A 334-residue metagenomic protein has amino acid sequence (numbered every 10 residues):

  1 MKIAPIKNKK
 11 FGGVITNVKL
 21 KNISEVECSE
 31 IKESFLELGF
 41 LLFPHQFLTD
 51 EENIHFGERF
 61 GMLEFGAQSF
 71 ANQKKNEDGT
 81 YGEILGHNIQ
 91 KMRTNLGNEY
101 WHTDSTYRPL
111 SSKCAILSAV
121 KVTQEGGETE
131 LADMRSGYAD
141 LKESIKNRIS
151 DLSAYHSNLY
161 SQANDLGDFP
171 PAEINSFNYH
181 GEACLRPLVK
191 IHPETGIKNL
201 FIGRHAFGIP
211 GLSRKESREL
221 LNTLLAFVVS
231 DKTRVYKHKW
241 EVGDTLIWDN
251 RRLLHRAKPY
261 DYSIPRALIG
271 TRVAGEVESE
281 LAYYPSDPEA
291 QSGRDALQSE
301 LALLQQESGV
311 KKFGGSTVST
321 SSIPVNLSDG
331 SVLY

Functional and structural regions predicted by a protein language model:
M1-V242, R251-Y334: Non-heme Fe(II) oxygenase catalytic core, chiefly the N-lobe of the double-stranded beta-helix
L246: Conserved metal-phosphate-binding beta-hairpin within the catalytic cores of diverse ATP-dependent phosphoryl-transfer
